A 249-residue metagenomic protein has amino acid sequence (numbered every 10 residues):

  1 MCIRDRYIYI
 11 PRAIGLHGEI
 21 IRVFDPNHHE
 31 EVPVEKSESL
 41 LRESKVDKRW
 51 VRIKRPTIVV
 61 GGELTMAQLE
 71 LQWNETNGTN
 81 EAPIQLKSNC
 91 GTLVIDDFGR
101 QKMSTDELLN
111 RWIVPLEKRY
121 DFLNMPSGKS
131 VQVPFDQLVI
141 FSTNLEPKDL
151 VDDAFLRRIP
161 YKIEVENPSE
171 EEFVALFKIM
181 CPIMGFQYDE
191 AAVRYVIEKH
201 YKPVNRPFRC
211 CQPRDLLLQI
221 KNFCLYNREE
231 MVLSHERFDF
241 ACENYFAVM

Functional and structural regions predicted by a protein language model:
R4-F141: Conserved ASCE/P-loop NTPase catalytic core
Y7-I8, L93-I95, K162-E166, Y188: Short hydrophobic alpha-helical runs that function as membrane-insertion/retention elements
N89, G99, I113-Y120, P160 (+6 more regions): Signal for well-folded cores of large energy- and translation-related assemblies
E107-P115, A154, R158, E172 (+1 more regions): Alpha-helical scaffold elements adjacent to nucleotide-binding pockets in ATP/GTP-utilizing enzyme cores
F135, R158-I159: Short, structured coil segments at secondary-structure junctions
N144-E146: Conserved H-loop
K148-D152, V165-P213, Y226-M231: Conserved C-terminal "switch" segment of AAA+ ATPases
C210-L217, C224-M249: Conserved C-terminal helix/linker of AAA+ ATPases
